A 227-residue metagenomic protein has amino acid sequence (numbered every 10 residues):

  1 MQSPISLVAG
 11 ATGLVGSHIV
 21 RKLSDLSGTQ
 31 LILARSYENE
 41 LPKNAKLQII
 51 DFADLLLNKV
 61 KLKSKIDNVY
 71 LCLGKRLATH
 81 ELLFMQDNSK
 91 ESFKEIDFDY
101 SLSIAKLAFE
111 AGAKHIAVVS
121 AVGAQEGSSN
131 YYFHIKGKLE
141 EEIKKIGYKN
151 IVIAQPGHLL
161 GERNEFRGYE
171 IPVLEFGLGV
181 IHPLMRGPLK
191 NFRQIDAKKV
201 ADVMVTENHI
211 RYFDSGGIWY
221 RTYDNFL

Functional and structural regions predicted by a protein language model:
M1-P4, L227: Eukaryotic N-terminal low-complexity, Ser/Thr- and Lys/Arg-rich leader segments that predominantly function as
P4-L26: N-terminal Rossmann NAD(P)H-binding glycine-rich loop of SDR-like oxidoreductase domains
I5, D67-Y70, H115: Structural motif
A9-L14, S36, F84-H134, E140 (+2 more regions): Conserved Rossmann-fold NAD(P)-dependent oxidoreductase catalytic core, especially the SDR/UDP-sugar
A11, L26-G28, E126-L227: Oxidoreductase cofactor-interface core, primarily capturing Rossmann-like NAD(P)-dependent enzymes
G28-R35: Conserved glycine-rich Rossmann-like NAD(P)H-binding loop of the short-chain dehydrogenase/reductase
E38-S103, L107-E110: NAD(P)H-binding glycine-rich loop region in Rossmannoid oxidoreductase-like domains and their noncatalytic homologs
R76, S120-G123, G157-L160: Active-site segment of SDR-like NAD(P)-dependent oxidoreductases
